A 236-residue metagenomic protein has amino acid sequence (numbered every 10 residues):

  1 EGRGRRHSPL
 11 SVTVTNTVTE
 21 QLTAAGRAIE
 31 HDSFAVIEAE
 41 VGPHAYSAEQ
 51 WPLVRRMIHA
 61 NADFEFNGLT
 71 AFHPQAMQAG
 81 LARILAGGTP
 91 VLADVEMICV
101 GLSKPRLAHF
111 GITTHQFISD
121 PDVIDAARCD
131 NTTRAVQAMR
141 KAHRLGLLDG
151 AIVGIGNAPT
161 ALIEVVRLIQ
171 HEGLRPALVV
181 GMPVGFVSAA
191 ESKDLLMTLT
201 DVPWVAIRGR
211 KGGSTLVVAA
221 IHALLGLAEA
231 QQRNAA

Functional and structural regions predicted by a protein language model:
V12-L92: Electropositive, gly/pro-rich neighborhoods at or near active sites that engage anionic ligands
V36-H44, A60-F64, R83, G87-G88 (+5 more regions): Change "in soluble alpha/beta enzymes" to "in soluble alpha/beta proteins
T89-G101, L216: Conserved phosphate/anionic-ligand binding catalytic regions in large, soluble enzymes, centered on
V91-A93, Q116, G154-I155, V205-I207: General beta-strand structural signal in soluble alpha/beta enzymes
D94, V180-G181, A220: Buried hydrophobic positions in well-ordered alpha/beta secondary-structure cores of metabolic enzymes
R106-A151: Long, charge-dense
T133-S192: Long, charge-patterned amphipathic alpha-helical coiled-coil/hairpin "stalk" segments used as oligomerization
A177, V187-A236: C-terminal functional extensions of proteins
